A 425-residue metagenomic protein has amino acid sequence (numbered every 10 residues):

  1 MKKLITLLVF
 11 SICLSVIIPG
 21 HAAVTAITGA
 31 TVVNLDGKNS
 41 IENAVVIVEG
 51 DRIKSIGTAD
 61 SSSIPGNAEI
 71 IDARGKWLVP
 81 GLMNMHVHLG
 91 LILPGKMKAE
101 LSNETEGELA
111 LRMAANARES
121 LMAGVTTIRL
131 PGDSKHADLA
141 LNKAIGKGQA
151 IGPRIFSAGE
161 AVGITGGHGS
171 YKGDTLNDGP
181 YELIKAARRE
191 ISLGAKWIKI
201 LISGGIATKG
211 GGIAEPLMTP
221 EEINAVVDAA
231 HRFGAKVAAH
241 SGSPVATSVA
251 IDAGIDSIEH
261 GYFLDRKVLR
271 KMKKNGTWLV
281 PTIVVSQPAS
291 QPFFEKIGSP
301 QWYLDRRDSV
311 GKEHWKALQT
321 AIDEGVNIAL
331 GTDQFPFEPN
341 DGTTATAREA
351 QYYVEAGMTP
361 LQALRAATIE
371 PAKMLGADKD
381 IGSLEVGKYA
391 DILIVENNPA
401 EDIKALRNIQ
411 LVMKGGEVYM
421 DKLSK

Functional and structural regions predicted by a protein language model:
T25, V32, G37-V79: Histidine-rich, glycine-flanked metal-binding segment
A30, A44, K373, V386-K425: C-terminal cap of metal-dependent C-N hydrolases
W77-Q149, G166-H168, E221, A239 (+2 more regions): Metal-associated gating/positioning segment near the N- to mid-region
L89-L109, L121, G159, G163-Y171 (+2 more regions): Active-site gating loops and adjacent loop-to-helix segments of metal-dependent hydrolytic enzymes
L93-K96, D138, T208-G210, T247-A253 (+5 more regions): Histidine/acidic-residue-rich catalytic or RNA/ligand-binding cores of hydrolases and nuclease-related proteins
R112-A137, G152-A161, A195-T208, K236 (+2 more regions): Divalent metal-dependent hydrolysis catalytic cores, especially in the metallo-beta-lactamase
A140, E182-I202, I206-L279, S309-I328: Histidine/acidic residue-rich metal-binding segments in metalloenzymes
R232, W302, K312-N398: His/Asp/Glu-enriched, well-ordered alpha-helical/loop segment that forms or immediately abuts the divalent-metal
